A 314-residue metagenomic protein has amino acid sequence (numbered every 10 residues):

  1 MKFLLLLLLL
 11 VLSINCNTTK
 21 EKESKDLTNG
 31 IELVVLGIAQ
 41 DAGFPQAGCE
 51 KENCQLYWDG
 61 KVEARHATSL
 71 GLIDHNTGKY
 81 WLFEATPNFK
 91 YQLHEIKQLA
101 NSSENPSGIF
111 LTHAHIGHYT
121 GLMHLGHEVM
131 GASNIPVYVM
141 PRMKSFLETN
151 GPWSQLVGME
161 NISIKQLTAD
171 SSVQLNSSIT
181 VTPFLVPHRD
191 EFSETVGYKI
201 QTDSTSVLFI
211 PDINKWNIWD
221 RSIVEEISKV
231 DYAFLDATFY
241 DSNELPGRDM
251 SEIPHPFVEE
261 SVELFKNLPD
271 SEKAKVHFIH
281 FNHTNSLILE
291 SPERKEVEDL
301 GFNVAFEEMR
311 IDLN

Functional and structural regions predicted by a protein language model:
M1-L7: Sec-dependent signal peptide recognition, specifically the positively charged N-region followed immediately by
L12-N15: C-terminal motif of bacterial Sec signal peptides marking the signal peptidase cleavage site
E21-Q98, I164-E226, R310-N314: Core dinuclear metal-dependent hydrolase active-site scaffold
N29, S133, V157-S163, N176-I179 (+1 more regions): A short helix-to-beta-strand connector/capping loop
H66, I73-Y138, D231: Active-site metal-binding motif and surrounding structural segment of the metallo-beta-lactamase
F110, I135-K144, F234, H277-I279: Short internal beta-strands
L125-E148, G158-I164: Long, hydrophobic, well-ordered secondary-structure blocks that form the structural core and pocket-lining surfaces
S204-S206, I213-R310: Cap/insert and terminal regions of metallo-dependent hydrolase folds
